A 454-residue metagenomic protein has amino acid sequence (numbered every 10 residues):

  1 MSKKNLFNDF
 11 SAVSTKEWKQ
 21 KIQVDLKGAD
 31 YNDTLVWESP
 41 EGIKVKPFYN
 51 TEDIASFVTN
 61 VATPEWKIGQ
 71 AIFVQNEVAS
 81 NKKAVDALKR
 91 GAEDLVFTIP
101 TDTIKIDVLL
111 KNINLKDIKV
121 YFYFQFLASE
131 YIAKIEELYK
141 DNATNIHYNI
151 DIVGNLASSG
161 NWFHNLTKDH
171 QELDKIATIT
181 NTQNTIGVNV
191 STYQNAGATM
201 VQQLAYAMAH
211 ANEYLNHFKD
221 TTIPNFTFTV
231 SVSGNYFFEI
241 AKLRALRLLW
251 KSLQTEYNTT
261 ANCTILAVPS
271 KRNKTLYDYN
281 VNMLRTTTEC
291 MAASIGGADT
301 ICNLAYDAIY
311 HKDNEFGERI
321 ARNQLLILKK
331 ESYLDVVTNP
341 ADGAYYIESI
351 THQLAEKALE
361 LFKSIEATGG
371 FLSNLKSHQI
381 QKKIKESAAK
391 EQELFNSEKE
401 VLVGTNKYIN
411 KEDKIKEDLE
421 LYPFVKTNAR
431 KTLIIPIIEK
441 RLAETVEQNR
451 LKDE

Functional and structural regions predicted by a protein language model:
M1-S231, N235, L304, I435-D453: Catalytic alpha/beta active-site cores
Q23, V85, D107, E136 (+8 more regions): Predominant activation on well-ordered alpha-helical scaffold segments within soluble catalytic domains
V36-E41, D151-V153, V190-Y193, N225-S233 (+4 more regions): A glycine-rich phosphate-binding loop feature that marks nucleotide/adenosyl-phosphate handling sites
G42, G91, W250, G296 (+3 more regions): Conserved, mostly hydrophobic/aromatic
N184-N212, I295-D299, L304-T338, D342 (+2 more regions): Mobile "lid/hinge" segments at catalytic clefts and subdomain interfaces of large enzymes
T199-Q203, N235-A245, R272-L284, K312-A321 (+2 more regions): Short glycine/threonine-rich loop-to-helix capping motif typified by GTGT followed within a few residues by an Asp-Pro
M208-A211, T229-A321: Glycine-rich anion/phosphate-binding loop at the beta-strand->alpha-helix junction
R319, N323, K329-E454: Catalytic-core signal marking the mid-to-C-terminal active-site face
